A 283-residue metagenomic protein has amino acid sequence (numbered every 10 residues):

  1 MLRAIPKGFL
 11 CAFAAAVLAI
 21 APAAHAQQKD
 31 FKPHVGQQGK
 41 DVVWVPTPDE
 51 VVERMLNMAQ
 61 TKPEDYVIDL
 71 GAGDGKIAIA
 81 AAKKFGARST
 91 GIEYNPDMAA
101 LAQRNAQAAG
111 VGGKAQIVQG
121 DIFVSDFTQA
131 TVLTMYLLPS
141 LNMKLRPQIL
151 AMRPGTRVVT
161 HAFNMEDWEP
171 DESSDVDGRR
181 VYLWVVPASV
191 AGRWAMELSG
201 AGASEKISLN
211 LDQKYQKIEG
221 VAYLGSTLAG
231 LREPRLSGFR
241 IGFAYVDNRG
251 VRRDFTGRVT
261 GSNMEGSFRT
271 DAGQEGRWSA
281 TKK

Functional and structural regions predicted by a protein language model:
M1-F13: Bacterial N-terminal signal peptides that target proteins for export
A24-D65: S-adenosyl-L-methionine
P63-G73: Conserved class I S-adenosyl-L-methionine
G75-I79: Glycine-rich SAM-binding Motif I of class I
R88-E93: Conserved SAM-binding motif I beta-strand of class I
P96-Q129: S-adenosyl-L-methionine
N142-A191: C-terminal substrate-binding/active-site "lid" region of AdoMet-derived donor-dependent transferases
A191-K283: Central antiparallel beta-sheet cores of small beta-barrel/beta-sandwich binding domains
